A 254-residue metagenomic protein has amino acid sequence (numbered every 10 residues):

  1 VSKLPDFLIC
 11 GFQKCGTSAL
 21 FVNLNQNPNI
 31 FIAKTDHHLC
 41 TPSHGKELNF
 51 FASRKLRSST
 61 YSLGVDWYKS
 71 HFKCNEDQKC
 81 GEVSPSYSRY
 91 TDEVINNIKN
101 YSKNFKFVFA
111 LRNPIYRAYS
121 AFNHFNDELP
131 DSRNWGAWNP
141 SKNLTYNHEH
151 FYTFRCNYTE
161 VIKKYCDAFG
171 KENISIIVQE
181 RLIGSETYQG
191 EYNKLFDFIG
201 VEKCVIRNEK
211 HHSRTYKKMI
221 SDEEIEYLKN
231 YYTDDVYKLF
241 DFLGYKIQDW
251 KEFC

Functional and structural regions predicted by a protein language model:
V1-S84, Y101, F105, I115-A121 (+2 more regions): PAPS-dependent sulfotransferase catalytic core
F7-Q13, F151, E224-Y227: A detector of helix-start/N-cap boundary segments at the beginnings of structured domains
G16-T17, Y68, G81, I98 (+7 more regions): Generic structural signal for small/hydrophobic residues in well-ordered secondary structure, especially within
F21-N25, A52, K69, K99 (+5 more regions): Non-transmembrane alpha-helical segments in soluble domains of secreted/periplasmic/extracellular proteins
C40-K46, N139, K163-K238, Y245-C254: The conserved 3'-phosphoadenosine-5'-phosphosulfate
K55-L56, S84-R89, F151-Y152, Q179-G184 (+1 more regions): Short histidine/acidic/glycine/proline-rich micro-motifs that form metal- and phosphate-coordinating active-site loops
T60-W67, S86-E93, H150-V161, T187 (+3 more regions): Soluble or luminal CAZymes and related metallo-dependent hydrolases
E93-N100, N104-F109, Y116-G190, K194 (+1 more regions): PAPS-dependent sulfotransferase catalytic domain
